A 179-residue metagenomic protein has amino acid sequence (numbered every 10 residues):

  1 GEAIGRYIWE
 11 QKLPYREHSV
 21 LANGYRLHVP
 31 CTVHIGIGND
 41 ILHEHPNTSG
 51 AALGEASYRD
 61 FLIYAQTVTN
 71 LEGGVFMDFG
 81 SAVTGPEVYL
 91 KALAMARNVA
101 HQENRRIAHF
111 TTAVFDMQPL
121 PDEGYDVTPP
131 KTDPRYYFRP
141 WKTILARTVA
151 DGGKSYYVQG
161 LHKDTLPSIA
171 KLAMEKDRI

Functional and structural regions predicted by a protein language model:
G1-V33: Ligand-binding beta-strand-loop-alpha-helix segment within the catalytic cores of soluble metabolic enzymes
L13, I35-G36, G50-T69: A general structural motif
Y15, S19, R26, R59 (+2 more regions): Short, well-structured alpha-helical interface segments that form or flank functional binding sites
G24-L27, T67-G73: Glycine-rich phosphate/diphosphate-binding loops that line cofactor/substrate pockets in enzymes
T32-I35, M77-D78: General beta-strand structural signal in soluble alpha/beta enzymes
I37-I41, T48, A82-G85: Short, catalytically relevant binding-site loops at active-site mouths
I41-A56, L93-A96: Short, surface-exposed, charged loop/turn segments at secondary-structure junctions
G54, I63-Q66, G73-V75, A82-I179: C-terminal functional extensions of proteins
